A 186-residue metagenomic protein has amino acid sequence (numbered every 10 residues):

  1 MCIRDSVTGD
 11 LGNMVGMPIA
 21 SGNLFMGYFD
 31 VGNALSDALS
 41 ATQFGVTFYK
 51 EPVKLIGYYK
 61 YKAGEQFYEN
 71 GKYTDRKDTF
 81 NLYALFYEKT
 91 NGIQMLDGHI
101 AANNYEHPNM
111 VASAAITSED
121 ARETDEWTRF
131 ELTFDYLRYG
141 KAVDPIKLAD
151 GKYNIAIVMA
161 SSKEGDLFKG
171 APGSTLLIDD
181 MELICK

Functional and structural regions predicted by a protein language model:
M1-S6: Conserved small/polar residues in nucleotide/adenosyl-binding loops
G16-L55, A121-T124, K147-A149: Extracellular/lumenal carbohydrate-interaction signature centered on repeated Trp-anchored short motifs
T42-K72, L132, M181: Extra-cytoplasmic beta-strand recognition segments
Y58-G64, Y83-G92, V158-S162: Short glycine-rich beta-strand segments
G71-G98: Surface-exposed turn/loop modules enriched in turn-prone residues
Y73-Y83, T128-T175, M181: Extracellular beta-strand ligand-recognition surfaces/modules
N91-A149, A171: Extracellular carbohydrate recognition and processing domains and analogous Trp-centered ligand-binding platforms
